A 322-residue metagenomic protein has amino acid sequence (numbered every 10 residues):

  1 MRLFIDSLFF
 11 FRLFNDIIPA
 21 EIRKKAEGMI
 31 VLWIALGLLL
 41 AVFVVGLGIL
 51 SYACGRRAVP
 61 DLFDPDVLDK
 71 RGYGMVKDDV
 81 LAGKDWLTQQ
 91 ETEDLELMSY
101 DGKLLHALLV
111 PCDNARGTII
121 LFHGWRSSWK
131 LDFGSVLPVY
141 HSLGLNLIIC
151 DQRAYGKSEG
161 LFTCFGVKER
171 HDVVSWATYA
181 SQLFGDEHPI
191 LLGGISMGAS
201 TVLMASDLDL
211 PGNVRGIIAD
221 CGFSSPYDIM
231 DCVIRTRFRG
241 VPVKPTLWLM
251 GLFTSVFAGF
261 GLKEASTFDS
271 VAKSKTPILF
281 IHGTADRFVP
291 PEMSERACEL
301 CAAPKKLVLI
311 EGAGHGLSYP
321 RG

Functional and structural regions predicted by a protein language model:
G37-L97: An N-terminal hydrophobic leader/cap segment in hydrolases
W125-V139: The serine-hydrolase catalytic nucleophile loop
Y140-E159: Conserved alpha/beta-hydrolase
T163-F184: Alpha/beta-hydrolase active-site loop
M204-G261, D269: Hydrolase active-site cap/lid region
T267, T276, P290-E299: Short alpha-helix in the alpha/beta-hydrolase fold that links the catalytic acid
K273-S274, F280-H282, D286: Short beta-strand/loop motif that positions the catalytic acidic residue of the alpha/beta-hydrolase fold
A313-G322: Catalytic histidine-centered segment of alpha/beta-hydrolase-like enzymes
